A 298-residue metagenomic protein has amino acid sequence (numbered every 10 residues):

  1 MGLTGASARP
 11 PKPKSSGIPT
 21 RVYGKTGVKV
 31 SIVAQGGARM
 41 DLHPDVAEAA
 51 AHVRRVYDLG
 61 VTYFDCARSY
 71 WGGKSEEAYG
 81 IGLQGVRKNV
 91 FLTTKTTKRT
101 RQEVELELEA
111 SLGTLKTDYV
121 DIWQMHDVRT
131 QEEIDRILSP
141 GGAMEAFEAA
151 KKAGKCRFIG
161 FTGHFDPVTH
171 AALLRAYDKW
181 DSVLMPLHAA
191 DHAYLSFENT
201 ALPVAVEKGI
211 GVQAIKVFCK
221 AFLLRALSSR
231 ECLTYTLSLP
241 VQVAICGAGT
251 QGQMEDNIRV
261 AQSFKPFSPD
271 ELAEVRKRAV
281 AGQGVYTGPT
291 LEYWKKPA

Functional and structural regions predicted by a protein language model:
M1-V90, A146: N-terminal binding-site loop/beta-alpha segment at the start of enzyme catalytic domains that lines or forms
Y23, Q35, V56, F64 (+9 more regions): Conserved, mostly hydrophobic/aromatic
T26-V33, L59-Y63, V86-V90, T117-D121 (+4 more regions): Short, well-ordered coil/turn segments that N-cap beta-strands
G36-A47, T93-E103, E132-R136, L223-A226: Active-site mouth loops of central-metabolism enzymes
R55, L59, A78-V86, A110 (+10 more regions): Alpha-helical structural signal in soluble globular domains
T62-Y70, T93-K95, R157-F161, L184-M185 (+2 more regions): Short catalytic-loop micro-motif centered on adjacent basic/acidic residues
R99-Q213: Glycine/proline-rich, positively charged, aromatic-decorated active-site loop/lid region on the catalytic face
T200-A298: Structured C-terminal cap/extension of enzyme domains
